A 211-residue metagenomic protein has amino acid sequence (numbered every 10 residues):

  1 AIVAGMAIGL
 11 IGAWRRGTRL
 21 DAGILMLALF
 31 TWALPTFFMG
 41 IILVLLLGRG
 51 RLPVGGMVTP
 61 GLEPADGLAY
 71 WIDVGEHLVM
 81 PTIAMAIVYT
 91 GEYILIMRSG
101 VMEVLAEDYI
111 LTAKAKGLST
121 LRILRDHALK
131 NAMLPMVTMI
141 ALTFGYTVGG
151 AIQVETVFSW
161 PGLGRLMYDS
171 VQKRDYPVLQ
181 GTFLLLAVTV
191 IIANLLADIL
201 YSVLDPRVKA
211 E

Functional and structural regions predicted by a protein language model:
A1-L20, T36, G61-E211: Alpha-helical transmembrane segments of integral membrane proteins, especially multi-pass inner/plasma-membrane
G23: Conserved active-site segment immediately N-terminal to the catalytic lysine that forms the internal aldimine
M26-G56, H77, A84-T90: Membrane-water interface segments at the C-terminal ends of transmembrane alpha-helices in multi-pass inner-membrane
